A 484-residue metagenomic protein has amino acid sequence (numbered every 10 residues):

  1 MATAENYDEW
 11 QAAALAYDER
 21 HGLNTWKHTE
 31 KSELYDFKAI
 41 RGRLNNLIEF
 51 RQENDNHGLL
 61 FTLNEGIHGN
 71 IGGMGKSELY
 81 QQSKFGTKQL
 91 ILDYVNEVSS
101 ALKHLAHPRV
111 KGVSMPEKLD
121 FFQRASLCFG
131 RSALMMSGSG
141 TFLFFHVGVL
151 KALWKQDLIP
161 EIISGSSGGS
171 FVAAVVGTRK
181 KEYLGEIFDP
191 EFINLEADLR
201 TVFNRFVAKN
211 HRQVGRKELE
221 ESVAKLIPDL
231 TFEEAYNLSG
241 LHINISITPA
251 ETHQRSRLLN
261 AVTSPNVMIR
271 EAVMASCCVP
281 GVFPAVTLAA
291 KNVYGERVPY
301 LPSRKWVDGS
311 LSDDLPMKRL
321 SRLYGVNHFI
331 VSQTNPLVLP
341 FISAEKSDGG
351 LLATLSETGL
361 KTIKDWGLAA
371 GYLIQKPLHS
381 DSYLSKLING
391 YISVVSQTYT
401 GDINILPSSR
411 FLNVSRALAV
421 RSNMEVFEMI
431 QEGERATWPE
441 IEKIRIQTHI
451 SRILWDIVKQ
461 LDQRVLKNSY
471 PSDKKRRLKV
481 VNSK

Functional and structural regions predicted by a protein language model:
M1-I162, T178-K484: Patatin-like phospholipase
S164-G165, G169: Gly/Ala-rich beta-loop-alpha elbow adjacent to hydrolase catalytic centers
S170-T178: Short glycine-enriched nucleophile-adjacent loop and the immediately C-terminal alpha-helix near the catalytic center
